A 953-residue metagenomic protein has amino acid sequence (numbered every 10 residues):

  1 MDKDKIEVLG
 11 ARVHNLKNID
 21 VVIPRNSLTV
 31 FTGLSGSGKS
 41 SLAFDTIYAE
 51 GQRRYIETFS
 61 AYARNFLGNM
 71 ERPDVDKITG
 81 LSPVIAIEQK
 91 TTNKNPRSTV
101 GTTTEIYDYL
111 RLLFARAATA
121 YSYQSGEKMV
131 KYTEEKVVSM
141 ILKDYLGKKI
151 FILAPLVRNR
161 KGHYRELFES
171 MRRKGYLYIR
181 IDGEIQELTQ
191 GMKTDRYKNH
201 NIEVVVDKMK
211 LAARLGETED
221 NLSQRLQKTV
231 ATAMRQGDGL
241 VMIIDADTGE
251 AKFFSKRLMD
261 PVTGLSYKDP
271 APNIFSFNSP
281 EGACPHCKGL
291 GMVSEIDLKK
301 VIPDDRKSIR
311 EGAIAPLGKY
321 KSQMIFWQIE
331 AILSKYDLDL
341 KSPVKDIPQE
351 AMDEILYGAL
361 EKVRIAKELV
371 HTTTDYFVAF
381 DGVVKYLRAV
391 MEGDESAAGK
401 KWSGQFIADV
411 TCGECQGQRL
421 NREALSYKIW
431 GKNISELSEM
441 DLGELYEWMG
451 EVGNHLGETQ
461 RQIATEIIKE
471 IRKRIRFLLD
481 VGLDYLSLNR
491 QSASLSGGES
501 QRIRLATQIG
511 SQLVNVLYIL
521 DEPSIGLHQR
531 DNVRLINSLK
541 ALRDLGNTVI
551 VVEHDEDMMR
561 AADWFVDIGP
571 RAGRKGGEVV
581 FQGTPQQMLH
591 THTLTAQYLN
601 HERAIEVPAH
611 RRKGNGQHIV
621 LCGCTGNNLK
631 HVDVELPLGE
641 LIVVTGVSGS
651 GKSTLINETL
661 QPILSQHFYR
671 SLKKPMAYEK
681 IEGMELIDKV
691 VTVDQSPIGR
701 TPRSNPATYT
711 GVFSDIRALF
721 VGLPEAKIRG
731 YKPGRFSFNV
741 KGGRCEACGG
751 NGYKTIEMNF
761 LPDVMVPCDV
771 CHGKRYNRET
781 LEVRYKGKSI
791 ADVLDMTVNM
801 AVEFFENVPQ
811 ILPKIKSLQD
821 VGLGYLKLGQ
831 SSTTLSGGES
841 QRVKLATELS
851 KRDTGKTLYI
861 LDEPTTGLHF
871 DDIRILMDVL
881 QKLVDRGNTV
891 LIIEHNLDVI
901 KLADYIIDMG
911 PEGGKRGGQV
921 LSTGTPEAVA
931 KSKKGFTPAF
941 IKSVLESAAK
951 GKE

Functional and structural regions predicted by a protein language model:
M1-E953: Conserved phosphate-binding elements of NTP-dependent enzyme cores
